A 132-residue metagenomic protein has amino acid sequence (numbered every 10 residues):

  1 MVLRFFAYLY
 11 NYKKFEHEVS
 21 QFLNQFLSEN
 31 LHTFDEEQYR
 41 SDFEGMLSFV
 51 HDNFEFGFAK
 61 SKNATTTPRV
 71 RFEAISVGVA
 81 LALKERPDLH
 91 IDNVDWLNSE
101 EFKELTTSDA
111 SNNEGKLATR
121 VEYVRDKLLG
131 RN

Functional and structural regions predicted by a protein language model:
M1-N132: Flexible coil/loop and intrinsically disordered segments
